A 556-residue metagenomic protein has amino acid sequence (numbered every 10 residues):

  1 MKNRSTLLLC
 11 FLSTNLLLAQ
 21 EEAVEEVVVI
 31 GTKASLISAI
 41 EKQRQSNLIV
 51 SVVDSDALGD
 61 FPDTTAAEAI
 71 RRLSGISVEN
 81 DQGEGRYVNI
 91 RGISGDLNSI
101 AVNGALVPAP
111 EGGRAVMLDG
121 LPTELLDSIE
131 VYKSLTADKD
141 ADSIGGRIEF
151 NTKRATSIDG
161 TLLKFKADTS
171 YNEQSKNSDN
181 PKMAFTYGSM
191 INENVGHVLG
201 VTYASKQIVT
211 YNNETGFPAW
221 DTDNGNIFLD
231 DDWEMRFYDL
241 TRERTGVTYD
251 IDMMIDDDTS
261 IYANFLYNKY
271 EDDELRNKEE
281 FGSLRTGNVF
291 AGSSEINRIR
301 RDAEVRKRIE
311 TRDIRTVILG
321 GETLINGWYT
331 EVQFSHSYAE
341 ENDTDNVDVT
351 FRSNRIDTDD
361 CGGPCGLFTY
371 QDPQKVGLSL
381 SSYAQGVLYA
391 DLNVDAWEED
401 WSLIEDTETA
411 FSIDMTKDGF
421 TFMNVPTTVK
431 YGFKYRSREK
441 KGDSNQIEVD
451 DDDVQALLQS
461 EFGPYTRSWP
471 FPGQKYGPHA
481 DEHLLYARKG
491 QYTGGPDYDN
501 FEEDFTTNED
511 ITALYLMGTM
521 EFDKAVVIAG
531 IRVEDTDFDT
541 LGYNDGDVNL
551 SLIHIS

Functional and structural regions predicted by a protein language model:
V28-G59, Y87, G95-N98, A105: N-terminal periplasmic "start-of-domain" segments of outer-membrane beta-barrel proteins
A66-A69, R86-N89, A101, M117 (+2 more regions): N-terminal periplasmic accessory domains that precede and gate Gram-negative outer-membrane beta-barrel machines
A67-L106: Extracytoplasmic beta-strand/coil segments of soluble accessory domains associated with Gram-negative outer-membrane
A105-K133, F185: Short acidic/polar hinge/loop motifs at secondary-structure boundaries that mediate gating or recognition
T152, T169-E173, Y203-Q207, Y267-E271 (+8 more regions): Transmembrane beta-strands of outer-membrane beta-barrel pores
S175-F281, R312-G320: Transmembrane beta-barrel wall of Gram-negative outer-membrane proteins
S294-R298, D359-A396, D443-D504: Flexible glycine-rich, low-complexity coil/linker segments exposed to the extracellular/periplasmic environment
I553-I555: Conserved small/polar residues in nucleotide/adenosyl-binding loops
